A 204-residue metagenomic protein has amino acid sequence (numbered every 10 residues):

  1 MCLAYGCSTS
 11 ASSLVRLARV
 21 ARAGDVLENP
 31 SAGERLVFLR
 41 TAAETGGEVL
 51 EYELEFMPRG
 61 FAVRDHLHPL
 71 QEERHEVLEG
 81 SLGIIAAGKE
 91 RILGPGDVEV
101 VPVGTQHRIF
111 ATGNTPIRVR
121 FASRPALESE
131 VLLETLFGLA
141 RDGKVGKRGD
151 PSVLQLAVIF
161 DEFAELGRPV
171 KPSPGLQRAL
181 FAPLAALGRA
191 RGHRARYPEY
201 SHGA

Functional and structural regions predicted by a protein language model:
M1-V49, G60-D65, P69-Q71, E76 (+1 more regions): Jelly-roll (double-stranded beta-helix
